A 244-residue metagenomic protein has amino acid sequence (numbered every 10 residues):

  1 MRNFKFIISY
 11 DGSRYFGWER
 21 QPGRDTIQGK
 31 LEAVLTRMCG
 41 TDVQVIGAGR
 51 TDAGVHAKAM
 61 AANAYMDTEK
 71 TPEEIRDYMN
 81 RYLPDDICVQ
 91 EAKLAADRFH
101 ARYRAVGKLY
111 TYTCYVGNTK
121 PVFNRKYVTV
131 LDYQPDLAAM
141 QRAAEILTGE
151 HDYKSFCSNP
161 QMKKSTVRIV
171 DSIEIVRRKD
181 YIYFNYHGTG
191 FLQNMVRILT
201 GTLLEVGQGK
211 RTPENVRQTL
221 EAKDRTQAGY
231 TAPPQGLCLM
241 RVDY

Functional and structural regions predicted by a protein language model:
M1-Y244: Structured-RNA-binding interfaces characteristic of tRNA pseudouridine synthases
